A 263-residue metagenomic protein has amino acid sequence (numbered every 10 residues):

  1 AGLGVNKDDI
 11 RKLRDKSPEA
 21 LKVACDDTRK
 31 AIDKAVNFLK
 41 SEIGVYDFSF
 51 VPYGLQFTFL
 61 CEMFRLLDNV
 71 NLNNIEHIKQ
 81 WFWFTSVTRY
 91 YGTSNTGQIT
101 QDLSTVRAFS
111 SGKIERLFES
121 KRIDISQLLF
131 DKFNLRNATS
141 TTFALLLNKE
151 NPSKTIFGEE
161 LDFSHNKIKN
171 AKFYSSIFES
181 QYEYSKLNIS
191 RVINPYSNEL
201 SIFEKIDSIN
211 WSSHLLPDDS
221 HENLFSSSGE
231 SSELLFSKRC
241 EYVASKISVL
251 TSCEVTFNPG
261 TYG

Functional and structural regions predicted by a protein language model:
A1-L128: A cross-family structural signal marking well-folded subdomains
G2, I156, N258-T261: Intrinsically disordered, low-complexity segments enriched in small/polar residues
G4, R14, Y46, N188 (+3 more regions): Compositionally biased amphipathic helical and low-complexity segments enriched in hydrophobic
K7, S17, C25, K132 (+6 more regions): Generic low-complexity, intrinsically disordered sequence content enriched in small uncharged/hydrophobic residues
E62-F64, F82, L145-N151, F173-Q181 (+4 more regions): Active-site proximal loops enriched in glycine and acidic residues that flank catalytic Cys/His/Asp and coordinate
V87-N188: Intrinsically disordered, low-complexity N-proximal targeting/linker segments that flank membranes
L161-P217, H221-S226: Short beta-strand-alpha-helix junction that forms the catalytic/metal-binding core of metal-dependent nuclease domains
S208-G263: C-terminal, well-folded lobe of enzymatic/effector domains
